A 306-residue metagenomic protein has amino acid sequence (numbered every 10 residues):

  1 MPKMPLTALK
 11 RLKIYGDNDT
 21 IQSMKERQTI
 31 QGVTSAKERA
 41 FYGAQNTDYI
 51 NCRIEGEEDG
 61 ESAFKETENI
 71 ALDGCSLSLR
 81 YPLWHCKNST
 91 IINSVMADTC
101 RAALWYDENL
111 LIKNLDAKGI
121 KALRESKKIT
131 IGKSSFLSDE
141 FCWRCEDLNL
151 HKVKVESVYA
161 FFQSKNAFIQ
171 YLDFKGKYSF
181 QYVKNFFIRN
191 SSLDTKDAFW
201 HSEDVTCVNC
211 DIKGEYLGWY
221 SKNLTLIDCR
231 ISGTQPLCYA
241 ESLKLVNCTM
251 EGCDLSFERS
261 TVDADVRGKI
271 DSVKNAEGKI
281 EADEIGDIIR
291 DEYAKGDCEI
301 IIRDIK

Functional and structural regions predicted by a protein language model:
M1-M4: Methionine residue identity
L6-K306: Long, distal/terminal scaffolding or interaction modules with repetitive or compositionally biased sequence
